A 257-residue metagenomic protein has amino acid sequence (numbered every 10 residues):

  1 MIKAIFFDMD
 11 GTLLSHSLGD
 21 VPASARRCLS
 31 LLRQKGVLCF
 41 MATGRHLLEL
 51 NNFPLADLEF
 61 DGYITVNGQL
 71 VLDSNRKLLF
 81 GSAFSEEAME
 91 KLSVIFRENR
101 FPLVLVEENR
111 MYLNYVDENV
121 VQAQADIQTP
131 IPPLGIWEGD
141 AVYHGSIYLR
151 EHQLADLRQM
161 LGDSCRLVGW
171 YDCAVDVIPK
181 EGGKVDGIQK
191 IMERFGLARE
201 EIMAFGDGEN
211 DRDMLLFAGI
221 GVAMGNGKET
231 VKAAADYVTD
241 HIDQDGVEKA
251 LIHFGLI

Functional and structural regions predicted by a protein language model:
M1-A4, P22, V177-I257: Mg2+-dependent phosphoryl-transfer enzymes with acidic/Ser/Thr/Gly-rich catalytic loops
M1-F7, S30, Q34: Non-catalytic pre-domain segments flanking phosphatase-related domains
K3-L18: Asp-based phosphoryl-transfer active-site loop
D20-N119: Active-site phosphate-binding/coordination module
G36-F40, F60-D61, Y143-G145, E200-I202 (+1 more regions): Short active-site oxyanion
A56-E59, N67, M160-S164, F217-A218 (+1 more regions): Short, structured coil segments at secondary-structure junctions
F60-V66, G81-S82, A123-A125, L167-G169 (+2 more regions): Short hydrophobic/aromatic-enriched beta-strand-loop microsegments
I95, N99-M214, N226: Conserved acidic, metal-coordinating active-site core of Asp-based, Mg2+-dependent phosphoryl-transfer enzymes
